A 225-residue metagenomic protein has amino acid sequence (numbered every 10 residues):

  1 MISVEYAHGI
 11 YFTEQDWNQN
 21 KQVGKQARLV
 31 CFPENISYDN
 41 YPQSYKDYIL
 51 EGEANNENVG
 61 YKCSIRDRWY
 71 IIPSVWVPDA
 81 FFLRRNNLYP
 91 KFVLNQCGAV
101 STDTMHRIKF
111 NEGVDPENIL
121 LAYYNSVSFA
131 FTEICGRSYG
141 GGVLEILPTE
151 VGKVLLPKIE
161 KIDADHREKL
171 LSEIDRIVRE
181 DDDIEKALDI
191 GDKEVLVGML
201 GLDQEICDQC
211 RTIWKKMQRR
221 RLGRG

Functional and structural regions predicted by a protein language model:
M1-I162, S172: Polybasic, glycine- and aromatic-enriched phosphate-binding surface used to engage nucleic acids
S44, E160-G225: Non-catalytic DNA-recognition/assembly elements of restriction-modification systems
